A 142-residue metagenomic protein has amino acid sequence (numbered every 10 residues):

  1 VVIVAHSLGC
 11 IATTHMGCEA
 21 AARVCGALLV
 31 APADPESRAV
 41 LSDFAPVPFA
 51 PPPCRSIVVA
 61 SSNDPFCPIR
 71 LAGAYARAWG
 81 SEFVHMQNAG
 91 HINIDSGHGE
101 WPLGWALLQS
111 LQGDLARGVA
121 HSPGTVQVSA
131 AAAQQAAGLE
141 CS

Functional and structural regions predicted by a protein language model:
V4-T13: Gly/Ala-rich beta-loop-alpha elbow adjacent to hydrolase catalytic centers
A20-R23, P46-P53, R77-W79: Short, conserved loop/helix-junction motifs that constitute active-site signature segments in enzyme catalytic cores
L28-S37, S61: Active-site nucleophile loop of the alpha/beta-hydrolase fold
L41-R55, P102, A106-S142: Conserved serine/cysteine hydrolase catalytic core
P52, I57-A60, D64: Short beta-strand/loop motif that positions the catalytic acidic residue of the alpha/beta-hydrolase fold
P65-L71: Conserved alpha/beta-hydrolase "acid-adjacent" motif
A89-E100: Catalytic histidine-centered segment of alpha/beta-hydrolase-like enzymes
